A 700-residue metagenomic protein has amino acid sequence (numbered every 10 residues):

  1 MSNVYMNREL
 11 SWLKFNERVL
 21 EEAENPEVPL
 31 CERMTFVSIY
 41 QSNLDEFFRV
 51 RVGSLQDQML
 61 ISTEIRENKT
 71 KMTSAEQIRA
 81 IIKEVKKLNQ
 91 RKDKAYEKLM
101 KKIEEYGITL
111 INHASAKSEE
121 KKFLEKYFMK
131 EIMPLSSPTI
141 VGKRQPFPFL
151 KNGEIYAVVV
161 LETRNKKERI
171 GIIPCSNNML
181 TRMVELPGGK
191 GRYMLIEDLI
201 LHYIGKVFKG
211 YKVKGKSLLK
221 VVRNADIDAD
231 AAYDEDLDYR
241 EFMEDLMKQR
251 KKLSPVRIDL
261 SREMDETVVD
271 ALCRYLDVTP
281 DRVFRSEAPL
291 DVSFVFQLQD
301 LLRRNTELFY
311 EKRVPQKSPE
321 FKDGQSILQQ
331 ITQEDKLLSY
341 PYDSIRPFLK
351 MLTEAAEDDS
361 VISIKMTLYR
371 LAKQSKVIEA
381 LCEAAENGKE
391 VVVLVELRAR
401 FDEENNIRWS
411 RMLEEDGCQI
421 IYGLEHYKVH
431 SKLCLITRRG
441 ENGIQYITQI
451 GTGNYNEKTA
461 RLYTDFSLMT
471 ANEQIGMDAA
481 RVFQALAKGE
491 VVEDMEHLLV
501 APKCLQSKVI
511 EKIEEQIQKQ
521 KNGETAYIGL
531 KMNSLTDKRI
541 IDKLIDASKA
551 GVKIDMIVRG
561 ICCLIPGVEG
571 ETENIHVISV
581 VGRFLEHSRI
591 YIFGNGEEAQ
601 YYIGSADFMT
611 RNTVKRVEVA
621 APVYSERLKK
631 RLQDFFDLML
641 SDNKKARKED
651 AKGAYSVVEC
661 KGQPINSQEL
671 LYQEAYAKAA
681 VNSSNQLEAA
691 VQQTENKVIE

Functional and structural regions predicted by a protein language model:
M1-I528, D546, A550, C562-E700: N-terminal localization/anchoring segments of enzymes in phospholipid and broader phosphate metabolism
K538-I545: Glycine/threonine-rich ATP-lid/beta-loop region of ATP-binding domains
K553-I557: Hydrophobic alpha/beta core scaffold segments
